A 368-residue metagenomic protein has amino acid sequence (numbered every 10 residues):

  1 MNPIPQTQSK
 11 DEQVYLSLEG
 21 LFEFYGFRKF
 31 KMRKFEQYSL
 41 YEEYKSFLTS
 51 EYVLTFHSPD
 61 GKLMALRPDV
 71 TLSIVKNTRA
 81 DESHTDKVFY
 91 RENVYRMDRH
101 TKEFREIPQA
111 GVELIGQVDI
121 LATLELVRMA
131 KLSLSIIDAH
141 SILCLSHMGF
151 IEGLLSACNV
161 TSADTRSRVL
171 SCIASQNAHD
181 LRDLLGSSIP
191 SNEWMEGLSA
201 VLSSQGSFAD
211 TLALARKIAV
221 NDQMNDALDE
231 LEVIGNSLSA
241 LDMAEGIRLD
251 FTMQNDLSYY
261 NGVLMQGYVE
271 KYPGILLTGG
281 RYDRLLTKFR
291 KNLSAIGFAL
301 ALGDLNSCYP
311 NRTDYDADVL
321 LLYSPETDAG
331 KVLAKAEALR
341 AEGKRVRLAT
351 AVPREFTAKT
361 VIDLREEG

Functional and structural regions predicted by a protein language model:
M1-R67, L124: TRNA-binding/sensing appendages of the translation machinery
Q8-Y25, Q37, D69-E82, F89-D138 (+1 more regions): Positively charged, Gly/Ser-enriched RNA/tRNA-binding surfaces
K29-M32, V88-Y90, I142-S146, R248-D250: A structural signal for short, well-ordered beta-strand segments and their strand-loop junctions that often border
M32-E51, S146-S156, M253-G262, P353-A358: Beta-rich nucleic-acid/ligand-interaction surfaces
Y52-S58, V160-D183, V269: Acidic, His- and aromatic-enriched active-site or binding-groove loops in soluble protein domains that engage sugars
V118, A122-T123, I137, C144-L145 (+3 more regions): Cap/lid and interdomain-hinge subdomains that line or gate substrate/regulatory clefts in soluble alpha/beta enzymes
L126, H147-F150, T165, V169 (+2 more regions): Internal, well-ordered alpha-helical segments in soluble enzyme and binding-protein domains
N159-S171, S191-M195, G246-R248: Short, surface-exposed acidic
